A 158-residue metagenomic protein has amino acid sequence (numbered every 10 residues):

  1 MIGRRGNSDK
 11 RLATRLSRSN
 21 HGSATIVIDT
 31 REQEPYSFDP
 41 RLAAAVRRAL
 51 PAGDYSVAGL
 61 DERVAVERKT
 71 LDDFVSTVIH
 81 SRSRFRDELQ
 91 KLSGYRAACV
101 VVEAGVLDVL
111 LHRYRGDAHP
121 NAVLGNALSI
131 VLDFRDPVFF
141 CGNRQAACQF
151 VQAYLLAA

Functional and structural regions predicted by a protein language model:
M1-P51, S56-L60, A158: Acidic-basic catalytic patches of nuclease active cores, encompassing PD-(D/E)XK and other metal-cofactor nuclease
I2, Q33, V46-A158: Extended, alpha-helix-rich binding/interface surfaces that flank or overlap catalytic cores and mediate recognition
